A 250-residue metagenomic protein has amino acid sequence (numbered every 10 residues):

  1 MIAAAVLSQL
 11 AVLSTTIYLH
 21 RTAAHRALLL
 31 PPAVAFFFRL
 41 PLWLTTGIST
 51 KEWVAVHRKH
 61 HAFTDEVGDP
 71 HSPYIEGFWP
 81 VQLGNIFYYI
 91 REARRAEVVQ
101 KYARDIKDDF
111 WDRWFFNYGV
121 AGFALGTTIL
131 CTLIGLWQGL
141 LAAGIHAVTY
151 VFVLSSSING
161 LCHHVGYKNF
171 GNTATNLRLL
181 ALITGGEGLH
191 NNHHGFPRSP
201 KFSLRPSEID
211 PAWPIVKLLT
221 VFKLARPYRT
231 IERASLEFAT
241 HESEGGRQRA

Functional and structural regions predicted by a protein language model:
M1-S157, S199-A250: Non-catalytic, topology-defining segments of multipass membrane proteins
N159-D210: Glycine/small-residue-rich hydrophobic helix-like segments
